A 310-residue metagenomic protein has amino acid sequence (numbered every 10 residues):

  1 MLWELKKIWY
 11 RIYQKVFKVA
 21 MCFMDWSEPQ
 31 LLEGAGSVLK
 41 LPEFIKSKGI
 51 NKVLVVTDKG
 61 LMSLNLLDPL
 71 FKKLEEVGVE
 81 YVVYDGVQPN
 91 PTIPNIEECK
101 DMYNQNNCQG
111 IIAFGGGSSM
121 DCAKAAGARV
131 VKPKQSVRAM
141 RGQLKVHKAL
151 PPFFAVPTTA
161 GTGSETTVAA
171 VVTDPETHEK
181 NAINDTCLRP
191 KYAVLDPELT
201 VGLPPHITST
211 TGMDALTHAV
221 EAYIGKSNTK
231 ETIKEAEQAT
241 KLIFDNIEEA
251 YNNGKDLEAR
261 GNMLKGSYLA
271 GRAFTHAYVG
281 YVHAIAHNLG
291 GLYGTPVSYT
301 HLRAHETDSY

Functional and structural regions predicted by a protein language model:
M1-V79, V83-Y84: An N-terminal, well-structured beta->alpha segment
M62-K134, E249-R260: N-terminal small/polar loop signature for handling phosphorylated ligands or for N-terminal nucleophile
Q88, F114-G116, Y278-V279, P296-S298: Active-site nucleophile and cofactor-binding loops and adjacent substrate-binding regions of central metabolic enzymes
P94-D101, Q105-L195: Glycine/threonine-rich beta-strand-loop-alpha-helix active-site module that forms ligand/phosphate-binding
A169-A277: Carboxylate- and glycine-rich phosphate/diphosphate-binding segment that chelates Mg2+/Mn2+
R272-Y281, A286-T295: Glycine-rich phosphate/pyrophosphate-binding beta-alpha loops
T300-T307: Conserved small/polar residues in nucleotide/adenosyl-binding loops
